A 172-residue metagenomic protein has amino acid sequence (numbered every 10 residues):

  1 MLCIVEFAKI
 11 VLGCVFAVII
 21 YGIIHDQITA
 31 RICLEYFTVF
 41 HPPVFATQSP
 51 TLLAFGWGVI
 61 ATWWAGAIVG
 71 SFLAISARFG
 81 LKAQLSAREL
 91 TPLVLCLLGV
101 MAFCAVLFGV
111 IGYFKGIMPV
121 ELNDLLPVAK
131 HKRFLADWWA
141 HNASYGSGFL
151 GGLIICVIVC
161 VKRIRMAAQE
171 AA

Functional and structural regions predicted by a protein language model:
M1-G13: N-terminal membrane topogenic signal
L12-H25, P92-Y113: Hydrophobic alpha-helical membrane-insertion segments
I24-F40, V110-N123: Membrane-helix interface motif
E35-T51: Perimembrane loop-to-helix junctions flanking transmembrane segments
P43-A46, V120-D137: Short, membrane-exposed interhelical loops at transmembrane-helix boundaries
T51-A65, H131-L153: Hydrophobic alpha-helical transmembrane segments
I60-R78: Hydrophobic alpha-helical transmembrane segments
F72-C96, C160-A172: Cytoplasmic juxtamembrane regions at transmembrane-helix boundaries
